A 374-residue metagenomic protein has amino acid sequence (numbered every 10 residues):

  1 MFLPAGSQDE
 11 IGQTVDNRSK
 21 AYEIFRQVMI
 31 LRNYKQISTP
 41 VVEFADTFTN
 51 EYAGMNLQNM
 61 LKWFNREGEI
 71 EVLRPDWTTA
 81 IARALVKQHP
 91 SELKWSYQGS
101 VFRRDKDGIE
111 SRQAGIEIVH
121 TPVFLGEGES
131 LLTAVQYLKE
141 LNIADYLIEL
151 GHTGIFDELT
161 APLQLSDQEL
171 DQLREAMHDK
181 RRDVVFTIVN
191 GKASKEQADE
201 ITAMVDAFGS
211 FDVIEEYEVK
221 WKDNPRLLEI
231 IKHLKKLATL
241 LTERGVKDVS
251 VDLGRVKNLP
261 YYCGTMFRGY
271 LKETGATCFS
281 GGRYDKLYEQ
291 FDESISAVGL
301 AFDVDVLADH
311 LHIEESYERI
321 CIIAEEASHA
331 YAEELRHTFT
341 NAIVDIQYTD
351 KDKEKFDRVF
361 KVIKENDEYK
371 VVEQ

Functional and structural regions predicted by a protein language model:
M1-E71: TRNA-binding/sensing appendages of the translation machinery
T14, R66-R74, V119, V123 (+1 more regions): Short secondary-structure transition/capping motifs
K20-V28, F44, T78-H89, W95-I143 (+1 more regions): Positively charged, Gly/Ser-enriched RNA/tRNA-binding surfaces
Q36-T39, W95-Y97, L147-G151, S250-D252: A structural signal for short, well-ordered beta-strand segments and their strand-loop junctions that often border
T39-L57, G151-A161, R255-G264, E354: Beta-rich nucleic-acid/ligand-interaction surfaces
N59-N65, L165-T187: Acidic, His- and aromatic-enriched active-site or binding-groove loops in soluble protein domains that engage sugars
K62-L73, E175-A176, F279-G282, D367-Q374: Short, basic, helix/turn surface patches
P122, G126, E149-L150, F156-L159 (+2 more regions): Cap/lid and interdomain-hinge subdomains that line or gate substrate/regulatory clefts in soluble alpha/beta enzymes
